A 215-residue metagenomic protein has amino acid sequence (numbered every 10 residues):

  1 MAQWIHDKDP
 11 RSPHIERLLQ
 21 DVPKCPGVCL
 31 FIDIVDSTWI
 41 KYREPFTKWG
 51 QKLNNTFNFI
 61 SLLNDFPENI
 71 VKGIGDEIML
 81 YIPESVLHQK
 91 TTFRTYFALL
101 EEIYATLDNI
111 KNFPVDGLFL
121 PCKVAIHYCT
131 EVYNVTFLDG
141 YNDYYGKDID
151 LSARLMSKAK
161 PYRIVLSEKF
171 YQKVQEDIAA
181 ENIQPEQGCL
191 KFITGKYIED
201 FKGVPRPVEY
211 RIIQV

Functional and structural regions predicted by a protein language model:
M1-E16, P161-V215: Intrinsically disordered, glycine/charged-rich C-terminal tails and inter-domain linkers that flank nucleotidyl cyclase
W4-A98: Catalytic NTP-binding/metal-coordinating core of nucleotidyl cyclase/transferase enzymes
V22-C25, L118-L120, P205: Short, flexible loop/turn motifs enriched in small residues
D65-T91, N109-K147: Catalytic core of nucleotidyl cyclases, primarily class III adenylyl/guanylyl cyclases
A98-T106: Gram-negative (and chloroplast) outer-membrane scaffold detector with strong preference for beta-barrel transmembrane
S152: Cytosolic nucleotide-binding catalytic cores of signal-transduction proteins
L155: Extracellular/oxidizing-compartment recognition motifs
